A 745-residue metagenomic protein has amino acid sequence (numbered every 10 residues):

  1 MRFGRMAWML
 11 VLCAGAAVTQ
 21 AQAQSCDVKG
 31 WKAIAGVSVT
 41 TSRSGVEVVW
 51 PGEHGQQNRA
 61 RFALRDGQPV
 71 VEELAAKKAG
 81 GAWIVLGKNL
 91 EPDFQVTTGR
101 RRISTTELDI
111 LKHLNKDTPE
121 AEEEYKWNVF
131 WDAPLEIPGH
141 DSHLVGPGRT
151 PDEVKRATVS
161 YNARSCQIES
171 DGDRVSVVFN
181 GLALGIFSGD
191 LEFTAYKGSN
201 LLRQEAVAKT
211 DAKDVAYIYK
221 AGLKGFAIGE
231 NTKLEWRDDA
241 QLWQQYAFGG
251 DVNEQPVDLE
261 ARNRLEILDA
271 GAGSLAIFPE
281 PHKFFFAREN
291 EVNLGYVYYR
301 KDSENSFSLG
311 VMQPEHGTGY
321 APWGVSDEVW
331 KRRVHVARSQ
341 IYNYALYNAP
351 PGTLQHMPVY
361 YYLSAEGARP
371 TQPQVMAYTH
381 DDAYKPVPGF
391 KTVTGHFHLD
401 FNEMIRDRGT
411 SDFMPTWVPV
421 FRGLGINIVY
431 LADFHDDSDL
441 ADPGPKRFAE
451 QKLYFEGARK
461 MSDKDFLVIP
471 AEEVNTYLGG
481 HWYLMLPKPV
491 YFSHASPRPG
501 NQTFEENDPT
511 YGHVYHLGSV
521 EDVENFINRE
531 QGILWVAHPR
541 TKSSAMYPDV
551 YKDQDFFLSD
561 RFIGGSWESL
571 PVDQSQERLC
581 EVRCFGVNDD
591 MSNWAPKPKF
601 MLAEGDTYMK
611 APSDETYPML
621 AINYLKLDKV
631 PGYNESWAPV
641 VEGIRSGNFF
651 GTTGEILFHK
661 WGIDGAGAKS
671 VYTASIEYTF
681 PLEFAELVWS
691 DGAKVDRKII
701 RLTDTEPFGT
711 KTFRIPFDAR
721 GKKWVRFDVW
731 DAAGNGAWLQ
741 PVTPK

Functional and structural regions predicted by a protein language model:
M1-F3, T607: N-terminal secretory signal peptides that target proteins for export/translocation
A7-A17: Bacterial N-terminal signal peptides
T19-S25: Boundary at the C-terminal end of the N-terminal hydrophobic targeting segment
S25-V39: Short, Gly/Pro- and small/polar-rich lid/capping loops
I34-V37, G52, C166, D171-D173: N-terminal regions that are enriched for targeting/export leaders and immediately downstream pro/stem segments
S42-T158: Acidic-aromatic substrate-binding/catalytic surfaces of carbohydrate-active enzymes
G52-F62, A76-G87, L184-G189, Q244 (+3 more regions): Short, surface-exposed beta-strand/loop "edge" segments at domain boundaries and coil↔beta transitions
P138-D141, R149-F187, T194, G198-L202 (+1 more regions): Extended, charged catalytic domains and RNA/DNA-binding interfaces, predominantly in divalent-metal-using enzymes
